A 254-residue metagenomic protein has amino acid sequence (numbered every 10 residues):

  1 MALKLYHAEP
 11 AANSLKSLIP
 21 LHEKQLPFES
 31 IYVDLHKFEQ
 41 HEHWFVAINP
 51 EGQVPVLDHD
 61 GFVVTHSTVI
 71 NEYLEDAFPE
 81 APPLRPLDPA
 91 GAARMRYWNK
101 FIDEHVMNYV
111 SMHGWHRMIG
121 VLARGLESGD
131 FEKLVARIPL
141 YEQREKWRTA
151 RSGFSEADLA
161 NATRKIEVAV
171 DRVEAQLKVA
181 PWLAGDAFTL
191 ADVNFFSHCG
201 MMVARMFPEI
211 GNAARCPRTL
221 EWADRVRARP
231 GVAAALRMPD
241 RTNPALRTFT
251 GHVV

Functional and structural regions predicted by a protein language model:
M1-P139, V253: GST-like domain detector, emphasizing the conserved glutathione-binding G-site in the N-terminal thioredoxin-like
Y6-H7, N194-S197, R237: Short beta-strand segments
A11, D192, R229: Conserved G/P- and acidic residue-centered "switch" motifs that form tight phosphate/ATP-binding loops in soluble
L35-H36, F188, R241-T242: Positions that flank functional sites
F38-E39, E75, F195, N243-A245: Short secondary-structure boundary/hinge segments and terminal tails
F78, L177-A180, P230, P239: A general structural signal marking secondary-structure boundaries and capping sites
E104-D224: GST-like fold's C-terminal all-alpha helical module
A213-V254: Long, positively charged, glycine-interspersed low-complexity recognition regions
